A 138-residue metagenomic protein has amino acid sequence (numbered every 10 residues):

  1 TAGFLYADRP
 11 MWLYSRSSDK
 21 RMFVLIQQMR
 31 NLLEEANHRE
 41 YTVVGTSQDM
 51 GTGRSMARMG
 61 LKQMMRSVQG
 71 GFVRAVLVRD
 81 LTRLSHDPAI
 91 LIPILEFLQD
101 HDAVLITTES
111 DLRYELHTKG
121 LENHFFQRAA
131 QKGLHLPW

Functional and structural regions predicted by a protein language model:
T1-W138: Short, structured surface patches at the beginning of a domain
